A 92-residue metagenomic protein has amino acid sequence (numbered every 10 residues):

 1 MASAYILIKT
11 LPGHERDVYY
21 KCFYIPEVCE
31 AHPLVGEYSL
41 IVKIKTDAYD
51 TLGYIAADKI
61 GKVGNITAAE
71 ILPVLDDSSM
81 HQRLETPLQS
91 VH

Functional and structural regions predicted by a protein language model:
M1-H92: A compositional/biophysical signature of low hydrophobicity enriched in polar/charged and small residues
